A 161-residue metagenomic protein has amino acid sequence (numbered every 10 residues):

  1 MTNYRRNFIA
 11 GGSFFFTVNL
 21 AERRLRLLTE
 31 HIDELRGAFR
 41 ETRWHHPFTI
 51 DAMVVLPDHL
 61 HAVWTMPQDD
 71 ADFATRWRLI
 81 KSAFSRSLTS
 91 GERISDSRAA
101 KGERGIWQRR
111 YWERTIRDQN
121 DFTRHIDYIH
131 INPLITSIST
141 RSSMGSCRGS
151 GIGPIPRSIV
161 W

Functional and structural regions predicted by a protein language model:
M1-W161: Short catalytic/metal-binding and nucleic-acid-binding patches
